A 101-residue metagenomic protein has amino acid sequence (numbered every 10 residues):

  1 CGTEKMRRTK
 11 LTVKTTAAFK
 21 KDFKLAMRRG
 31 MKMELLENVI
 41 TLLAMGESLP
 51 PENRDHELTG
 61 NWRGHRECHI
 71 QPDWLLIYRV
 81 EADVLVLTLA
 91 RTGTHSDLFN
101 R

Functional and structural regions predicted by a protein language model:
C1-P72, E81-T88, T92-R101: Basic, Lys/Arg-enriched alpha-helical interface segments
